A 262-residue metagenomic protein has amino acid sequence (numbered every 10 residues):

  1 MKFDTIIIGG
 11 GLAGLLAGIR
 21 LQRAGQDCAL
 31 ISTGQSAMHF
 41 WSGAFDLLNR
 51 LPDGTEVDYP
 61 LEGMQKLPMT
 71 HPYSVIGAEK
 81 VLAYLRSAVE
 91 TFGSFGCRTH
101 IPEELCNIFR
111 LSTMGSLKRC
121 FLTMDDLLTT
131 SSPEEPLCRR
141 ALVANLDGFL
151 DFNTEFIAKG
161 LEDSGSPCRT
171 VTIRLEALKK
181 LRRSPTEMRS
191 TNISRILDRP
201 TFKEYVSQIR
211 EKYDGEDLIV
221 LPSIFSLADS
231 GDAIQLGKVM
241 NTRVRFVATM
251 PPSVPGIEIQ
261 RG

Functional and structural regions predicted by a protein language model:
M1-F3, I173: Generic detection of short hydrophobic beta-strand segments and adjacent strand-loop junctions
F3-L30: N-terminal Rossmann-like FAD-binding beta1-loop-alpha1 element of flavoenzymes
I8, L30-S32, T99-I101, T170-V171 (+1 more regions): General beta-strand structural signal in soluble alpha/beta enzymes
G10, T33, L146: Cofactor-binding loop segments of dinucleotide-utilizing enzymes, especially the Rossmann-like FAD- and NAD(P)+-binding
G18, L82-L85, Q260: Short, hydrophobic/amphipathic alpha-helical packing segments that form internal helix faces or helix-helix interfaces
A24, S36, F40, R119-R261: Predominantly flavin-linked oxidoreductase catalytic cores and closely associated redox partners
T33-M69, A177-N192: Conserved N-terminal glycine-rich FAD pyrophosphate-binding loop of Rossmann-like flavoproteins
L47-F149, F156-P167: Dinucleotide-binding Rossmann-like beta1-alpha1 core, especially the glycine-rich loop that anchors the ADP
